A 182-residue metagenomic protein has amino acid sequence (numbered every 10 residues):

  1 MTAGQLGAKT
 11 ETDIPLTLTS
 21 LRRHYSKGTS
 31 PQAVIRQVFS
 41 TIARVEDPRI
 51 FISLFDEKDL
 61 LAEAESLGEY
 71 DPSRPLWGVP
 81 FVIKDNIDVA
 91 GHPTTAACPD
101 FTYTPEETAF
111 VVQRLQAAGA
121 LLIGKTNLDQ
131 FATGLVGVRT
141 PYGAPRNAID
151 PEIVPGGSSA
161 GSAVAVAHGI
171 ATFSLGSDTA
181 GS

Functional and structural regions predicted by a protein language model:
M1, V38, G78, A117 (+1 more regions): Glycine-rich, small-residue loops and helix-cap segments that act as flexible hinges at active-site edges
M1-K58, A62: An N-terminal boundary/leader segment
F39-E46, A64-D71, Q116-G119: Structural signal for hydrophobic packing residues in well-ordered secondary-structure cores of soluble enzyme domains
E57-E65, G119-A120, D129: Long amphipathic alpha-helix in the N-terminal Rossmann-like dinucleotide-binding domain of NAD(P)-dependent
Y70-N86, A120, K125-N127: Glycine-rich, aromatic-flanked loop segments that form ligand/cofactor-binding clefts across common enzyme folds
P75-V111: Enzymes and membrane/adaptor proteins characterized by extended Gly/Ser/Thr/Asp/Glu-rich, aromatic-dotted
T108-S182: Short glycine/serine-rich loop segments
